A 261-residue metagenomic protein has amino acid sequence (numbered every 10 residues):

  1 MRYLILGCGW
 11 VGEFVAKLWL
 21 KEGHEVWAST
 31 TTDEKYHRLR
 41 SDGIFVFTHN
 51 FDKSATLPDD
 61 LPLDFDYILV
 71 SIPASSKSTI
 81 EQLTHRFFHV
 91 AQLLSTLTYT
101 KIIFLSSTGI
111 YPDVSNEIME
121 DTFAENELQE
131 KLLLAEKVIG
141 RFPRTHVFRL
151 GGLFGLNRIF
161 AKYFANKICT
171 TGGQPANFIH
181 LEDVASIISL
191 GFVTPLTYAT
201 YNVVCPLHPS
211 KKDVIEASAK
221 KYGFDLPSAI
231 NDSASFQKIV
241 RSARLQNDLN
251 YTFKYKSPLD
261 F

Functional and structural regions predicted by a protein language model:
Y3-G7: Conserved N-terminal Rossmann-fold NAD(P)-binding element of oxidoreductases
V11: Hydrophobic/small residue at the entry helix of a nucleotide-binding pocket
F45, H49-D52, L226-P227, D232-F261: C-terminal amphipathic/interface module of NAD(P)-dependent oxidoreductases and related NAD-binding regulators
D60-I103, L134, V138: NAD(P)-cofactor binding segment of oxidoreductase domains
H89-N126: Conserved Rossmann-fold NAD(P)-dependent oxidoreductase catalytic core, especially the SDR/UDP-sugar
L133, L153-C169, E182, L190-T200 (+1 more regions): Glycine/proline-rich active-site loop of Rossmann-fold NAD(P)-dependent oxidoreductases
L134-L156: Conserved beta-loop-beta element that borders a ligand/cofactor-binding pocket
A185-L190, T194-S242: Mid/C-terminal beta-alpha module of Rossmann-like enzyme folds, strongest in SDR-family dehydrogenases/epimerases
